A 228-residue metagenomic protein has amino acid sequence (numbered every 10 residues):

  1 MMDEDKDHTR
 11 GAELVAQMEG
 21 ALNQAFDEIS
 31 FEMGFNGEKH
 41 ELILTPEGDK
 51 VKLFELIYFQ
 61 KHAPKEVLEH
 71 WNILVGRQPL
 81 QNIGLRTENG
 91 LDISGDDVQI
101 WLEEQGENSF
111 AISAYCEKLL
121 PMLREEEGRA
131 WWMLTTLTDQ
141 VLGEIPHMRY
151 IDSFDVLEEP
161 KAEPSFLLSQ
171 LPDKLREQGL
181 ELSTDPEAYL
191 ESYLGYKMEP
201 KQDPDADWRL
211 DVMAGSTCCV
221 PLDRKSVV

Functional and structural regions predicted by a protein language model:
M1-I29, E187-D207: Surface-exposed, low-hydrophobicity interaction/linker segments
M1-K6, E38, R86-N89, M213 (+1 more regions): Long, disordered, Ser/Thr/Pro-rich
T9-W71: An N-terminal, globular interaction/scaffold subdomain
I29-M33, I73, N89, V98-L102: Generic structural motif
P46-G48, V75-R77, C116: Short, flexible loop/turn elements at secondary-structure junctions
P64-L85: Long, charge-dense
Q81, I93-C218: Long, hydrophobic alpha/beta structural blocks
K225-V227: Conserved small/polar residues in nucleotide/adenosyl-binding loops
